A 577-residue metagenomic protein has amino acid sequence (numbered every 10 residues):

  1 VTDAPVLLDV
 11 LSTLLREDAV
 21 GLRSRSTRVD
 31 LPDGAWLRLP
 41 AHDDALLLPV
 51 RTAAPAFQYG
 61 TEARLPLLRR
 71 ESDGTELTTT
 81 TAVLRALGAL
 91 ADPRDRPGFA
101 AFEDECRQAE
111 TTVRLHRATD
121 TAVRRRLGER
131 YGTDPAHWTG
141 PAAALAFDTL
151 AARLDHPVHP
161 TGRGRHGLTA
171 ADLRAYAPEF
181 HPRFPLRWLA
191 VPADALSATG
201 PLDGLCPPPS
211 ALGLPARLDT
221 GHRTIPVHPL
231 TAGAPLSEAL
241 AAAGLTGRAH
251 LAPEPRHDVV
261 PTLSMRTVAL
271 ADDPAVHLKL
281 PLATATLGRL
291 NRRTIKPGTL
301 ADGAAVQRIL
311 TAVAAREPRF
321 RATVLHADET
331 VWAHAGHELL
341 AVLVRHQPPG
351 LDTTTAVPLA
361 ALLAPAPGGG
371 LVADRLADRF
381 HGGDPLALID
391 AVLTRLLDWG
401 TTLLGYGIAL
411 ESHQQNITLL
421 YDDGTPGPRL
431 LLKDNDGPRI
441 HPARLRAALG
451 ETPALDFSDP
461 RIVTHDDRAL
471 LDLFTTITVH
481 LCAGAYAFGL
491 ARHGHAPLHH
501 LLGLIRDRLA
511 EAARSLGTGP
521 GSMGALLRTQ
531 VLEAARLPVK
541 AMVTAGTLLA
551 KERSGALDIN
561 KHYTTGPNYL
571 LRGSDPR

Functional and structural regions predicted by a protein language model:
V1-T394, D422-R577: Nucleotide/phosphate-binding site architecture used for ATP/NTP-dependent chemistry
L388-Y406, L410: Conserved kinase catalytic-core helix
H413-Q415: Canonical protein kinase catalytic loop motif
I417-L419: Hydrophobic residue at the +6 position relative to the catalytic HRD Asp in the kinase catalytic loop
